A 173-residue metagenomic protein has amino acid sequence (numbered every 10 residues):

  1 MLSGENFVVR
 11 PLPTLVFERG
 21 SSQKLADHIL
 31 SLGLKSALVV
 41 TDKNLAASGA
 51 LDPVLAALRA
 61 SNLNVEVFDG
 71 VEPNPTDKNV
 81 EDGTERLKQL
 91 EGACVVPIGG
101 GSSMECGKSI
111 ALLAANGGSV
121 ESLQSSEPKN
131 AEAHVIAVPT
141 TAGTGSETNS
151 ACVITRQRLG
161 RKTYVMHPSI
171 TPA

Functional and structural regions predicted by a protein language model:
M1-F68: An N-terminal, well-structured beta->alpha segment
F7, I29, L87, E127-P128 (+1 more regions): Structural motif
Q23, L113-A173: A glycine/threonine-rich phosphate-anchoring loop and its flanking beta-alpha core in nucleotide/phosphate-binding
L25-A26, G107-K108, S150: Short hydrophobic alpha-helical segments that form membrane-spanning helices or hydrophobic packing faces of helical
G33-K35, E91, A131-E132: Residue-level preference for short coil/turn positions at secondary-structure junctions
L38-V39, C94-V96, I136: Conserved beta-strand elements of the Class I
A46-E127: N-terminal small/polar loop signature for handling phosphorylated ligands or for N-terminal nucleophile
